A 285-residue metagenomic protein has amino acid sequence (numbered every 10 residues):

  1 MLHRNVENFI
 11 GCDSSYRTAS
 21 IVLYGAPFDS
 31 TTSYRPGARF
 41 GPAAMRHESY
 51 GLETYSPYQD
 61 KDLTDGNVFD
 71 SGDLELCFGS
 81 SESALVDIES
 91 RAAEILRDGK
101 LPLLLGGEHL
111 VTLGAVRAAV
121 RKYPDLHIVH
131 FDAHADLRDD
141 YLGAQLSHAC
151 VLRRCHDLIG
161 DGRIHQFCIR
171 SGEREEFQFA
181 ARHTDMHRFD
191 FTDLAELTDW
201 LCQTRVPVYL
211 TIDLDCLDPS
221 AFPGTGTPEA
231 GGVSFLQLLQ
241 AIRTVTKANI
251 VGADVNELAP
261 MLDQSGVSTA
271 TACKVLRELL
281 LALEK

Functional and structural regions predicted by a protein language model:
M1-K285: Conserved alpha-helical scaffold segments that buttress catalytic/binding sites
